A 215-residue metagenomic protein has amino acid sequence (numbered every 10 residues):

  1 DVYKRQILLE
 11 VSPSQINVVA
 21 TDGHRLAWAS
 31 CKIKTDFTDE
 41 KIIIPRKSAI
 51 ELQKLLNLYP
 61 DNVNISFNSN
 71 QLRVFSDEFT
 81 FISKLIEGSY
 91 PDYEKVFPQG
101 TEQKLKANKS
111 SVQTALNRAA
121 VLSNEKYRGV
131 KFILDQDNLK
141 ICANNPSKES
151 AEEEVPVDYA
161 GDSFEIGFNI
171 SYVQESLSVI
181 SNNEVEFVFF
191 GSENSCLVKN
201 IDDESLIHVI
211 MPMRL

Functional and structural regions predicted by a protein language model:
V2-Y3: Short, small-residue-biased leader/transition segments that mark boundaries at the very start of proteins
V11-P13: Extended, charged alpha-beta segments that form solvent-exposed binding/catalytic grooves in nucleic-acid-handling
N17-Y59, N64-S66, Q71-L215: DNA polymerase sliding clamps and clamp-related checkpoint/processivity subunits
